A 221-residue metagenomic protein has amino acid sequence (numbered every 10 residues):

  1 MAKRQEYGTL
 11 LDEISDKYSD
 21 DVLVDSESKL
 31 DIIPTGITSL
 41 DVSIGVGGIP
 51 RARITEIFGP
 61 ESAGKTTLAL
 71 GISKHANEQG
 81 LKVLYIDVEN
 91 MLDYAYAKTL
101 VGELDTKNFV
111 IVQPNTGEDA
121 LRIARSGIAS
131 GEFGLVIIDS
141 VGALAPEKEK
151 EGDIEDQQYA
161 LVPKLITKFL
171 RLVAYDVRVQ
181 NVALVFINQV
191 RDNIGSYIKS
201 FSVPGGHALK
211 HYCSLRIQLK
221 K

Functional and structural regions predicted by a protein language model:
A2-N108, S126-A129: The Walker A/P-loop phosphate-binding site
E78-G80, T99-N108, G152-L161, S200-G206: A short alpha->loop->secondary-structure connector
D87-E89, S140-V141, F186-R191: A short beta-strand-to-loop transition that corresponds to the Sensor-1 phosphate-sensing loop of AAA+ P-loop ATPases
E89, K107-F109, V141-G142, E149: Intrinsically disordered, low-complexity linker/loop segments enriched in Gly/Pro and charged/polar residues
L92, L144-A145, N193-I194: Catalytic P-loop NTPase motifs of RecA-like helicase/translocase cores
L104-E118: A glycine-rich helix N-cap at a beta->alpha junction
P114-V182: Phosphate-binding/switch loop-helix module in NTP-utilizing enzymes
G127, Y159-K221: Phosphate-binding/switch region of NTP-binding enzymes
